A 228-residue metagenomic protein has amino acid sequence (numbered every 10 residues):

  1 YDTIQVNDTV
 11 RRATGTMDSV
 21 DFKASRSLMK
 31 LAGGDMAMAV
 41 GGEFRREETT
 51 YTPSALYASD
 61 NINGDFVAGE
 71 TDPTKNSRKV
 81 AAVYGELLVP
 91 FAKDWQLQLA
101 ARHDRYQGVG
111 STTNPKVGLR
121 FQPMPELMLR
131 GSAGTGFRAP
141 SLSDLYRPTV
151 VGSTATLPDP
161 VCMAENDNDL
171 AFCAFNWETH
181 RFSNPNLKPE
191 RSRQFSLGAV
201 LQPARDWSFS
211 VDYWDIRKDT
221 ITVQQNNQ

Functional and structural regions predicted by a protein language model:
Y1-V80, G134-P189, S210-Q228: Surface-exposed, low-complexity loop segments enriched in small/polar and acidic residues
V20-F22, V83-G85, L97, V117 (+3 more regions): Membrane-embedded beta-strands of outer-membrane beta-barrel proteins, especially the hydrophobic/small aromatic
R26-K30, G85, V89, H103 (+4 more regions): Residue-level signature of outer-membrane beta-barrel architecture
M29-M36, F91-W95, E126, R205-D206: Short loop/turn motifs that connect adjacent beta-strands in outer-membrane beta-barrel proteins
M36-V40, L97-L99, P115, L129-G131 (+2 more regions): Transmembrane beta-strands of outer-membrane beta-barrel proteins
M38-G42, T74-M124, S192: Surface-exposed extracellular loop regions of Gram-negative outer-membrane beta-barrel proteins
F121, L127-S132: Short hydrophobic alpha-helical runs that function as membrane-insertion/retention elements
P189, G198-R205: Structural signature of the thiamine diphosphate
